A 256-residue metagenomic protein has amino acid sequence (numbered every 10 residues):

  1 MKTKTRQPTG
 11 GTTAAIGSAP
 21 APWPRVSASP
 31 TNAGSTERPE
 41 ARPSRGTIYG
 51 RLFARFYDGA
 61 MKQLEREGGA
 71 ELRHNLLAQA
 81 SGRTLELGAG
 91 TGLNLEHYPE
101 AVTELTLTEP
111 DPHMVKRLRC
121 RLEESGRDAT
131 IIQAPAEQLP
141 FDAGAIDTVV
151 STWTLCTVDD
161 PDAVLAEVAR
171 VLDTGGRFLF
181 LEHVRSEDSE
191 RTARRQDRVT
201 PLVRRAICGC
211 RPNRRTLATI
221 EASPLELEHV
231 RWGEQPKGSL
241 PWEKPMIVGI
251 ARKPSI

Functional and structural regions predicted by a protein language model:
W23-V26, T31-G82, L93-H97, M114-R117 (+1 more regions): Conserved class I S-adenosyl-L-methionine
S44, R51, F56-R66, L181-W242: C-terminal alpha-helical "lid/dimerization" subdomain adjacent to the S-adenosyl-L-methionine
S81, I146-D147, L225: Local beta-strand N-terminus motif with an aromatic residue
L85-Q138: Class I SAM-dependent methyltransferase SAM/SAH-binding core
E137-V149: A short acidic, Gly/Pro-enriched loop at the edge of an enzyme's catalytic core that lines a small-molecule cofactor
D147-D160: A short SAM/SAH-binding and catalytic strip from SAM-dependent methyltransferases
D162-T174: A short glycine-rich, Lys/Arg-flanked "PGG" loop and its adjoining helix->strand segment in the class I
M246-I256: C-terminal lobe and adjacent flexible extensions of AdoMet/dcAdoMet transferase-like proteins
